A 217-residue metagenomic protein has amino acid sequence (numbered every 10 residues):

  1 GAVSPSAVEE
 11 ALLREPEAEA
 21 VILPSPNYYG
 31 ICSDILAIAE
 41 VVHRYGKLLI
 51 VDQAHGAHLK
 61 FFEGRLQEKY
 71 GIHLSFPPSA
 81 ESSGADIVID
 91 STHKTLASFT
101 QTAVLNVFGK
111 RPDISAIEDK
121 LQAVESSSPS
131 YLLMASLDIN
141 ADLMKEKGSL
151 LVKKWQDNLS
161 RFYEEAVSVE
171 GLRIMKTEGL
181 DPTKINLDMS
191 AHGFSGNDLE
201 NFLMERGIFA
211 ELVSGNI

Functional and structural regions predicted by a protein language model:
G1-K176, M189: Conserved PLP-enzyme active-site core in the AAT-like
R161-I217: Conserved C-terminal alpha-helix-loop-beta "cap" of PLP-dependent enzymes that closes/shapes the active-site mouth
